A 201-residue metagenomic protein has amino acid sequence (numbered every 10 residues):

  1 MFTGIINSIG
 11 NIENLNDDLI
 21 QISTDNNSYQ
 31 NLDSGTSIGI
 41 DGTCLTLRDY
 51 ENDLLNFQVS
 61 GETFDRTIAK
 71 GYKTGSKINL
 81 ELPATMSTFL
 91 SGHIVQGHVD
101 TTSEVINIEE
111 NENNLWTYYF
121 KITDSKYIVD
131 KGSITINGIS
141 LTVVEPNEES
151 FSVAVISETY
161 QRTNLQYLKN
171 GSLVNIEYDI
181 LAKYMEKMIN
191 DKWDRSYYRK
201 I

Functional and structural regions predicted by a protein language model:
M1-I201: Conserved loop->alpha-helix
